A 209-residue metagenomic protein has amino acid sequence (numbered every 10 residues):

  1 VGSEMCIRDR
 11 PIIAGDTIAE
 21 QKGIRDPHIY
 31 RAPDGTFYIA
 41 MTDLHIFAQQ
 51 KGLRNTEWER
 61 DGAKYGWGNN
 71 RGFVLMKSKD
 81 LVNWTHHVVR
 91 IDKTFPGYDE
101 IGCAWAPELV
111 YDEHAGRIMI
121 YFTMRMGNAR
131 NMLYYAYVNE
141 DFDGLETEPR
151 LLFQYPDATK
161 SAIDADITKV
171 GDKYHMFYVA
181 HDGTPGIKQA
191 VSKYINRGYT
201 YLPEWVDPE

Functional and structural regions predicted by a protein language model:
V1-I7: Short, small-residue-biased leader/transition segments that mark boundaries at the very start of proteins
S3, G66, R71-L81, L133-E140 (+1 more regions): Beta-propeller blade signature
S3, I13-R31: Beta-strand-rich domains and repeat architectures in extracellular enzymes and scaffolds, especially beta-propellers
R10-E20, V88-E100, L152-D157, V206-P208: Surface-exposed loop and turn segments in beta-propeller and other repeat-based domains that flank or scaffold
E20, Y98-D99, G127-A129, D143-G144 (+3 more regions): Short glycine/serine/proline-enriched coil/turn segments at secondary-structure junctions
R25-G66, H87-K93, G102-Y137, L151-Y155 (+1 more regions): Hydrophobic core segments of beta-strands in well-ordered, beta-rich domains
W84-V88, E146-E148, T200-L202: A structural motif specific to WD40 beta-propellers
A180-Q189, K193-Y199, V206-E209: Loop/turn-rich, solvent-exposed surfaces of beta-rich toroidal or solenoidal domains
